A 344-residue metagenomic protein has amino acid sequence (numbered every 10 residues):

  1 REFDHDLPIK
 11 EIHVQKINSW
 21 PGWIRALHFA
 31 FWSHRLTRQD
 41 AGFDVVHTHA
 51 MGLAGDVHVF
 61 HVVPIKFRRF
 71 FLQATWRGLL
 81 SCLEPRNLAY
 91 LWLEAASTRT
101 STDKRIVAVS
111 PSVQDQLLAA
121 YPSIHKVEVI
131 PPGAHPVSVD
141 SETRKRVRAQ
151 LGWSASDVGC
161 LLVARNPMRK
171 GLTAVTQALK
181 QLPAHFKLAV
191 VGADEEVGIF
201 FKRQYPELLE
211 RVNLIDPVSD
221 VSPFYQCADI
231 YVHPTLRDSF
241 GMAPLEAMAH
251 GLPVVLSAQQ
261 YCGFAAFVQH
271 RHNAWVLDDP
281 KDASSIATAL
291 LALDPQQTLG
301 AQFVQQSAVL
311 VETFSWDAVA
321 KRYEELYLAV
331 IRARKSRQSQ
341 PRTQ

Functional and structural regions predicted by a protein language model:
L83-V109, A120-Y121: Membrane-proximal helix-turn-helix segments that form the acceptor-binding/catalytic region of lipid-linked
D140-W153, L299: A short helix/loop element that forms part of the nucleotide-sugar donor recognition site in Leloir-type
V158-Q181: A conserved mid-protein helix/loop that constitutes part of the nucleotide-sugar donor-binding site
I199-V218: Nucleotide-activated donor-binding/catalytic signature segment of Leloir-type glycosyltransferases, i.e., the conserved
P217-V218, F224-A228: Short alpha-helical donor nucleotide-sugar binding micro-motif in glycosyltransferases
L236: Aromatic "clamp/platform" in nucleotide-sugar-dependent glycosyltransferases that forms part of the donor/acceptor
P253-G263: Short hydrophobic beta-strand element within catalytic cores of glycosyltransferases and related nucleotide-activated
A265-L291: Change "using UDP/GDP/dTDP sugars" to "using nucleotide sugars
